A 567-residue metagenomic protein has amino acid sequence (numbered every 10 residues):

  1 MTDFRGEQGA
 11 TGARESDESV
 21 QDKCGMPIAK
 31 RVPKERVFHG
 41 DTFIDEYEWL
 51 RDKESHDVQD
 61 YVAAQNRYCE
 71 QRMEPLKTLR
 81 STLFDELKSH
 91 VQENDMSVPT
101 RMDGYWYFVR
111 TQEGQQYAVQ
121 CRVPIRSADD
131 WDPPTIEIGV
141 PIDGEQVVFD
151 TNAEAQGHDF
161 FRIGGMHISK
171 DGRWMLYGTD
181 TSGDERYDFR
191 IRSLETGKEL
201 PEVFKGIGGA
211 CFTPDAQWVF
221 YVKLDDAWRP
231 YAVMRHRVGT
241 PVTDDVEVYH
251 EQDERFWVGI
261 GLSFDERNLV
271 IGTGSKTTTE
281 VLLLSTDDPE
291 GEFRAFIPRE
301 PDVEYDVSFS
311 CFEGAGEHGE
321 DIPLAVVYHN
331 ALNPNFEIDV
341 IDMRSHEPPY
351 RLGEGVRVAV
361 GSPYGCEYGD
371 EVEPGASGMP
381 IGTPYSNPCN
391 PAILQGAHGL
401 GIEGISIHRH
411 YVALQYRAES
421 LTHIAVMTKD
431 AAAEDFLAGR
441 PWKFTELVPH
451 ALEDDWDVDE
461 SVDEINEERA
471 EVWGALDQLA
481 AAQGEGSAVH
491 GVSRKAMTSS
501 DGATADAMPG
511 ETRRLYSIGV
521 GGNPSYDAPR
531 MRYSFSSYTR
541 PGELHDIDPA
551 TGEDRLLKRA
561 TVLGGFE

Functional and structural regions predicted by a protein language model:
F4-G6, G12-M73, S81-D95: N-terminal pre-domain segments of enzymes
H56-H167, G178, W257-H318, V327 (+9 more regions): Non-catalytic accessory segments flanking enzyme active sites
G104, D171-R173, D215-Q217, D265-R267 (+3 more regions): Short coil/turn segments that connect the beta-strands within blades of beta-propeller domains
T111-A118, A155-F160, T179-D188, V203-K205 (+8 more regions): A flexible loop/linker signature enriched in serine peptidases of the S9 family
R126, S193-G197, R237-P241, S285-P289 (+3 more regions): Short loop/turn segments that connect beta-strands within beta-propeller blades
Q146-A210, L414: A conserved hydrophobic secondary-structure block that centers on an alpha-helix together with its immediately flanking
F312, G319-D339, A397, E403-A418: Loop/turn-rich, solvent-exposed surfaces of beta-rich toroidal or solenoidal domains
